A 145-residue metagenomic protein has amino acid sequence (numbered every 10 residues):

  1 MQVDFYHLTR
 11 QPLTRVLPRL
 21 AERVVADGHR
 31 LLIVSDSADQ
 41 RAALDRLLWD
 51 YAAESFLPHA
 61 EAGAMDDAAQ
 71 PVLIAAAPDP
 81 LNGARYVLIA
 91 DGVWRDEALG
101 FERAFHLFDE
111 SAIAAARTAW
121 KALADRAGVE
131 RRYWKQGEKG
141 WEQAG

Functional and structural regions predicted by a protein language model:
Q2-L99, L107-A112, R117, Q136-G145: Positively charged, polar, low-complexity stretches
R30, V129-E130: Residue-level detector of anion-binding/catalytic polar loops
R126: Conserved functional acidic sites
R132-W134: Conserved active-site loop/cleft motifs that coordinate metal ions or position small ligands
